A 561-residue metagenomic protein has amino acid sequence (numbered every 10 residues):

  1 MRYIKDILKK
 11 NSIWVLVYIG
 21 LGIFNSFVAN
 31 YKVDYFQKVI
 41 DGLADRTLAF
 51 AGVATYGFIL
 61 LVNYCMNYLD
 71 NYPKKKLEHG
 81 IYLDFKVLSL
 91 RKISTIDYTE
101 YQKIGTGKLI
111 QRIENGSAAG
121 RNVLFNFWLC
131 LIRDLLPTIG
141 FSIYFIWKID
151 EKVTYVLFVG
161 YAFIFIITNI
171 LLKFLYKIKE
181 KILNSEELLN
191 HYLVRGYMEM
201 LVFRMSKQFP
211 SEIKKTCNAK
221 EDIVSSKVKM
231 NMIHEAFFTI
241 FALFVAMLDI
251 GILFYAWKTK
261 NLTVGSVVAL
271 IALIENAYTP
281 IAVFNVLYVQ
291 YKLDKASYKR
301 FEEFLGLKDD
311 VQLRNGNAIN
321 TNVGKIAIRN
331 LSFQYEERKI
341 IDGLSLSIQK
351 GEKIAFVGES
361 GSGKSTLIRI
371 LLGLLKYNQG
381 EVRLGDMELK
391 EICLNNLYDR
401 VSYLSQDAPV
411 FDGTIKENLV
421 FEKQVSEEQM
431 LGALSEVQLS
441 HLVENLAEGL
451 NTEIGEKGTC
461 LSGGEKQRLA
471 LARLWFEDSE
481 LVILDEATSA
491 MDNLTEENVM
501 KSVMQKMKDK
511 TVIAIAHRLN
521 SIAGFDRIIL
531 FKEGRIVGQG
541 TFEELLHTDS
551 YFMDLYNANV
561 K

Functional and structural regions predicted by a protein language model:
M1-K10, L109: A short amphipathic helical element positioned immediately N-terminal to and/or at the very start of a transmembrane
S12-L69, P73, I146-T154, V264: Transmembrane helix-loop-helix hairpins at lipid-water interfaces of multipass membrane proteins, especially the type-1
V28-Q37, L129-L172, V228-I271: A hydrophobic transmembrane-helix motif
P73, H79, V87-S117, Y192-K215 (+4 more regions): Short intracellular "coupling" helices and adjacent cytoplasmic loop segments at the cytosolic face of multi-pass
Y98-T99, N115-W128, I132, L136 (+6 more regions): An intracellular "coupling" helix at the cytosolic face of ABC transporter transmembrane type-1 domains
Q208, M232, N276-G306: Cytosolic ends of transmembrane helices, especially the final helix of ABC transmembrane type-1 domains
D310-T321, L545: Pre-NBD coupling/linker segments of ABC/ABC-like ATPases
T321-K561: ABC-type nucleotide-binding domain
